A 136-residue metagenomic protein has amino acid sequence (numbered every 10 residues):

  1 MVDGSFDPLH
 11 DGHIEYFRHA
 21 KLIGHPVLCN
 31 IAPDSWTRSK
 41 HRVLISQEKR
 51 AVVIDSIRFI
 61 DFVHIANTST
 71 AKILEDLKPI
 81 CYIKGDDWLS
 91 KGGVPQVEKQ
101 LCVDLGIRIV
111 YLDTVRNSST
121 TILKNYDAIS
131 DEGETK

Functional and structural regions predicted by a protein language model:
M1-K136: Nucleotidyltransferase catalytic core that binds NTPs
